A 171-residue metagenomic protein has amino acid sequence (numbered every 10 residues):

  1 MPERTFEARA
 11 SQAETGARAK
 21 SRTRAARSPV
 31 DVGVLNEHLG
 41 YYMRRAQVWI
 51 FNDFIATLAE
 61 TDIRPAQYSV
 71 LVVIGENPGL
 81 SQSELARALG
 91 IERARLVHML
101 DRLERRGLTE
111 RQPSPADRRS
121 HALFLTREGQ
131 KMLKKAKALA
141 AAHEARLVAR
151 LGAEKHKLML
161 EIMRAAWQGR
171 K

Functional and structural regions predicted by a protein language model:
M1-T61: N-terminal leader segment of winged-helix/HTH proteins
E3, A17-R22, F51, G79-S81 (+1 more regions): Charged, amphipathic alpha-helical coiled-coil/dimerization segments
R22-V30, Y41-Y42, A56-L58, Q67-Y68 (+7 more regions): Short, flexible segments with low predicted structural confidence
D31, Q168-K171: Short, charged, intrinsically disordered terminal tails
V32, A59-I63, A145-L151: Short helix-loop hinge/linker segments at domain boundaries
V34-E37, Y41-R44, V48-R95: N-terminal helix-turn-helix DNA-binding core of bacterial DNA-binding proteins
